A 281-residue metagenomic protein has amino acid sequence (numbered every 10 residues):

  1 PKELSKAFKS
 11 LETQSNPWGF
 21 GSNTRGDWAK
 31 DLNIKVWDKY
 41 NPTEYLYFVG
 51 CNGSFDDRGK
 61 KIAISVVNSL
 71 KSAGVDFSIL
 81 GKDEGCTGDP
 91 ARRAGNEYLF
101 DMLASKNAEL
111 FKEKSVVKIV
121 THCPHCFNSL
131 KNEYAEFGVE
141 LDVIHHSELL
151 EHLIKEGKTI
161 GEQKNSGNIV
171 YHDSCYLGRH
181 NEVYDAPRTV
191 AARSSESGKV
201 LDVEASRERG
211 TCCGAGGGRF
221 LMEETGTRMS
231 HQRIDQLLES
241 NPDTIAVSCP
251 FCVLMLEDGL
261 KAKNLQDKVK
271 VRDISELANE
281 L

Functional and structural regions predicted by a protein language model:
P1-H122, F127-S129, E133-Y134, G138: Iron-sulfur-cluster electron-transfer modules
V49-S54, D83-G95, V120-S129, H172-N181 (+2 more regions): Local cysteine-cluster metal-coordination motifs and their immediate loop/turn environment, predominantly Fe-S cluster
F55-I62, Y176-S194: Active-site glycine- and acidic-residue-rich loops that bind and position anionic ligands or nucleotide-like cofactors
Y98-L103, T159-D173, F220-S230: A polyampholytic, Gly/Pro-enriched intrinsically disordered region
V139-S166, E204-T211, K261-L281: Short, flexible loop segments at boundaries between secondary-structure elements
V190-R207: Aromatic-lined glycan-binding groove of carbohydrate-active enzymes
T225-D243: A short, acidic, amphipathic alpha-helical segment used as a generic capping/interface helix at domain edges
